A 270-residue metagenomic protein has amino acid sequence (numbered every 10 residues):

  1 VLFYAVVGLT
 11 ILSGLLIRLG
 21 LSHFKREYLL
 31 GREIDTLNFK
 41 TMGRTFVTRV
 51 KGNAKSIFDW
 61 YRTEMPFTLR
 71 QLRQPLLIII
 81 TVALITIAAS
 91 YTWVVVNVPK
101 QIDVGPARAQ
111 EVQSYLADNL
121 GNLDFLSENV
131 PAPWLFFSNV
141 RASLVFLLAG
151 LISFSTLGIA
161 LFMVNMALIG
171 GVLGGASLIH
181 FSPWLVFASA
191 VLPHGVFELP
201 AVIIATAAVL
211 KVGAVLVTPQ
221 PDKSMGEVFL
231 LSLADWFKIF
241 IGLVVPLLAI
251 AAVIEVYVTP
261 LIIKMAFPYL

Functional and structural regions predicted by a protein language model:
V1, L173-V245, A249-I250: Hydrophobic alpha-helical transmembrane segments and adjacent short intramembrane/lumenal linkers of inner/organellar
V1-F24, R73-T86, V244-V245, A251: Alpha-helical transmembrane segments of multi-pass membrane transporters/translocases
L12-F58: Junction motif at the cytosolic side of a transmembrane helix
T48-L76, N122, L126, F146 (+1 more regions): Cytosolic juxtamembrane amphipathic/interface segments immediately preceding and feeding into a transmembrane helix
Y91-L120, I262-M265: Interfacial/capping segments of alpha-helical transmembrane domains
P106-A149, G174, I179-S182, V186: Interfacial loop/helix-cap signal at membrane boundaries in integral membrane proteins
G158-F181: Conserved mixed alpha/beta catalytic, RNA-binding, or beta-rich assembly cores of soluble enzyme, regulatory
A251-L270: Juxtamembrane boundary at the C-terminal end of a transmembrane helix
